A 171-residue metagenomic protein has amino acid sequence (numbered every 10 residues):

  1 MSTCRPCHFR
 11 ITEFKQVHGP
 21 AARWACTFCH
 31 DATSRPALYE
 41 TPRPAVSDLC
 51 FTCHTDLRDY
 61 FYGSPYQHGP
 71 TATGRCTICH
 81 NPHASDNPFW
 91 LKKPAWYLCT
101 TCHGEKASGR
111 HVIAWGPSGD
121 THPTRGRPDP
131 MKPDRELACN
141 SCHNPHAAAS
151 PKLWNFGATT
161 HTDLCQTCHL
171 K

Functional and structural regions predicted by a protein language model:
M1-K171: Short sequence/structural segments immediately N-terminal
